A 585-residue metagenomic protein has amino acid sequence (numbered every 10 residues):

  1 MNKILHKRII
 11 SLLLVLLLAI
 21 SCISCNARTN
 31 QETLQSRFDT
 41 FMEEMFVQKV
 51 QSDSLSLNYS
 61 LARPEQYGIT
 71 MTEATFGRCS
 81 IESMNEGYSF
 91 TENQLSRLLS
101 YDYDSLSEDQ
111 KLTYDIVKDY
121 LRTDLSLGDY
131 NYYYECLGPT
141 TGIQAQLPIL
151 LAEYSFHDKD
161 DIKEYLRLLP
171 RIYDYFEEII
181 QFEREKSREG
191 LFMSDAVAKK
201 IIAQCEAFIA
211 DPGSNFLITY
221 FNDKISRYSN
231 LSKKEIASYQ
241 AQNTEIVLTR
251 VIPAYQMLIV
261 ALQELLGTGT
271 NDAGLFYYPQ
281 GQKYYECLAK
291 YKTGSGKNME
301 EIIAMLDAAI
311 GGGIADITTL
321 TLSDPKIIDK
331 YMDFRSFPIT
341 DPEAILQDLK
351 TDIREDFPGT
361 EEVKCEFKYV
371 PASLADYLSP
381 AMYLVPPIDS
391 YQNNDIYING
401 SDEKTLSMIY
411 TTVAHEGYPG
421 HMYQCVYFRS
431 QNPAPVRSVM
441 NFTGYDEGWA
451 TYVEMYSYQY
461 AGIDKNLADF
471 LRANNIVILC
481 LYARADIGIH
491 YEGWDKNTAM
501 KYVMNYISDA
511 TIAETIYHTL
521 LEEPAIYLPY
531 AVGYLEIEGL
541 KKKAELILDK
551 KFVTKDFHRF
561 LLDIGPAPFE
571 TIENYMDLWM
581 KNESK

Functional and structural regions predicted by a protein language model:
M1-H6: N-terminal secretory signal peptides that target proteins for export/translocation
K7-L17: Sec-dependent N-terminal signal peptides
L14, N26-T29: N-terminal leader/targeting segments and the immediately adjacent pre-domain N-terminus
S21-S24: C-terminal motif of bacterial Sec signal peptides marking the signal peptidase cleavage site
R28-K585: N-terminal maturation segment of proteins
